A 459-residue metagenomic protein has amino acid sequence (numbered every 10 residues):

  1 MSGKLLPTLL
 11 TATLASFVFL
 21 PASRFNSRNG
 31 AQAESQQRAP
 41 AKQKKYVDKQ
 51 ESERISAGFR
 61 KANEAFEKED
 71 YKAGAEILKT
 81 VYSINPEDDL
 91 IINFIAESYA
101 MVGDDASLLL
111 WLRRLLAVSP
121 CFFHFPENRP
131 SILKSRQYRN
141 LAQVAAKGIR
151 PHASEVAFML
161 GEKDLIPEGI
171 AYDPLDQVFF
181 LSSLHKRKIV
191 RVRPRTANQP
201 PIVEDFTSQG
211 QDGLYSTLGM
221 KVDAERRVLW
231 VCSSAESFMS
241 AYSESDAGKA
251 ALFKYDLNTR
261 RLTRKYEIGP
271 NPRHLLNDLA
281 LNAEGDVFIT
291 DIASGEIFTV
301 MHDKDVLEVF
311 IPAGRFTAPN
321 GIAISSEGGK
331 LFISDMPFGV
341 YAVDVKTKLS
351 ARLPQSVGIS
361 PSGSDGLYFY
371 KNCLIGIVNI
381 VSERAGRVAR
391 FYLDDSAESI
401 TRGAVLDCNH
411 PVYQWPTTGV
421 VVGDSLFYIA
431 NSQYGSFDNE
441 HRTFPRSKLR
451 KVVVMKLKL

Functional and structural regions predicted by a protein language model:
G148-E155, S243-E284: Asp-box/WD-like beta-propeller blade repeats and closely related beta-sheet repeat scaffolds
E162-D176, L184, G210-R226, W230-S237 (+5 more regions): Beta-rich, blade/repeat-based domains predominating in secreted/periplasmic proteins but also intracellular
R193-A197, D256-R260, M301-D305, D344-K348 (+2 more regions): Short loop/turn segments that connect beta-strands within beta-propeller blades
C232-G248, I380, N431-K451: Short, conserved, GDST-rich strand-edge loop motifs in beta-rich repeat architectures
